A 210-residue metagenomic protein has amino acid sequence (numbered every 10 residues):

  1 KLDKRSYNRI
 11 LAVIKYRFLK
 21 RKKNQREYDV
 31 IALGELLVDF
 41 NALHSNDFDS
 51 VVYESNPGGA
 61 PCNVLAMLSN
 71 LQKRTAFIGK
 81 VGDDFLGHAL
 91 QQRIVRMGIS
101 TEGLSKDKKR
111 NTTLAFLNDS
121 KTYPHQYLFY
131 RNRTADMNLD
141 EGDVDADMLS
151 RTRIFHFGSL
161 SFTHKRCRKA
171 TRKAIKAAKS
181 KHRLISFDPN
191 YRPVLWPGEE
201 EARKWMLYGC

Functional and structural regions predicted by a protein language model:
D3, Y7-I10, I14-K15: Short, positively charged and aromatic/hydrophobic N-terminal segments
I14-S100, Y123, L139: Glycine-rich phosphate/adenosyl-contacting loop at the front of the ribokinase-like
Y16, R133-G142, L195-E201: Short gly/ser/thr-rich secondary-structure transition/capping motifs
Q25, M148-S150, M206-C210: A short, aliphatic-rich alpha-helical micro-motif
L33-L36, F40, V81, N132-R133 (+2 more regions): Fold-independent oxyanion-binding glycine-rich loops and adjacent beta-strand/coil segments at enzyme active sites
S45-F48, Q91-R93, D143-V144, K169-R172 (+1 more regions): Short, glycine/charged-enriched secondary-structure capping and boundary segments
R74-F157: Conserved N-terminal subdomain of the carbohydrate kinase-like
I154, L160-C210: Conserved beta-alpha-beta core of the PfkB/ribokinase-like small-molecule kinase fold
